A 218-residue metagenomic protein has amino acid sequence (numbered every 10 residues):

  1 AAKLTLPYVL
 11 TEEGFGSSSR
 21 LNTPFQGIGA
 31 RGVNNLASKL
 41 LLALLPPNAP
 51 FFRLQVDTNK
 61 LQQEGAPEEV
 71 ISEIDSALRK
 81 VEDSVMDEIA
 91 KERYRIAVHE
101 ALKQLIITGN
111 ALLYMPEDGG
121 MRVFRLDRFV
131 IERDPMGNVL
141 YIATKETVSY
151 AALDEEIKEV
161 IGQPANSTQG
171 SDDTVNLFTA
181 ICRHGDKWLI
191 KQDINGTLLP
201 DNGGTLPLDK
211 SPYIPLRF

Functional and structural regions predicted by a protein language model:
A1-N176, C182-G185: Extended, helix-rich architectural segments
C182, K187-F218: Extended, charged amphipathic alpha-helical segments
